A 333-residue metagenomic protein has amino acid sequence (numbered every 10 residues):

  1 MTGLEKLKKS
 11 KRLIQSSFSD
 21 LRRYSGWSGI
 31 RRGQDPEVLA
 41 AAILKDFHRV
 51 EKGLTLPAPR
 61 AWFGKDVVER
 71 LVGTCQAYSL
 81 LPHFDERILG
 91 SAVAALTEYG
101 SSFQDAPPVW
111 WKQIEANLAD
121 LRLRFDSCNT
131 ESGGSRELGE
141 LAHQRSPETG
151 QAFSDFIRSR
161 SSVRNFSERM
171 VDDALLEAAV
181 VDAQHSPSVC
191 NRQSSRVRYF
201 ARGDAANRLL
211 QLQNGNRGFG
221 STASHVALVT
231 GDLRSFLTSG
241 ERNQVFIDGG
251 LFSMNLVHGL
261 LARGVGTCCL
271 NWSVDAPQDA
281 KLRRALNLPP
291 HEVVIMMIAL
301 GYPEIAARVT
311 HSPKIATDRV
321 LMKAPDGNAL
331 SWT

Functional and structural regions predicted by a protein language model:
M1-T333: Acidic, surface-exposed loops and disordered segments
